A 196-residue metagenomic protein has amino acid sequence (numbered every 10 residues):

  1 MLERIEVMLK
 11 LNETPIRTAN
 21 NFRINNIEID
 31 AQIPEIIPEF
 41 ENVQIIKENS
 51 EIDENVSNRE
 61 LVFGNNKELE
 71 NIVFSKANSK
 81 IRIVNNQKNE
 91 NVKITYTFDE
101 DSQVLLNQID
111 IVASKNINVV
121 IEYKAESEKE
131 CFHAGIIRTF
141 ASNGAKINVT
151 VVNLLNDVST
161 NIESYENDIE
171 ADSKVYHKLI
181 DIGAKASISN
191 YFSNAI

Functional and structural regions predicted by a protein language model:
M1-I46: Short, Gly/Pro- and small/polar-rich lid/capping loops
V43-Q44, E51-L61: Small-residue-rich
Q44-N49, A186-I188: Short acidic/glycine-rich loop or secondary-structure boundary segments that cap or lie
S57-I196: Conserved beta-strand/loop scaffold segments within soluble protein domains that form the structured core and edges
